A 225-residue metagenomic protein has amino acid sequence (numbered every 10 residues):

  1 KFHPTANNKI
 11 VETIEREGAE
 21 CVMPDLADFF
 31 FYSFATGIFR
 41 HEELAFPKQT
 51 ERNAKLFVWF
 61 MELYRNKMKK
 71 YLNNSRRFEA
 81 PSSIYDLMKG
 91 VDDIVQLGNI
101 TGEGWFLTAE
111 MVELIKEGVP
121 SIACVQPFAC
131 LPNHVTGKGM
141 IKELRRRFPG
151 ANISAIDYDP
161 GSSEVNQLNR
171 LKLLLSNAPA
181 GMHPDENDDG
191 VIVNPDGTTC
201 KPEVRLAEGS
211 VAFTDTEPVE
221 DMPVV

Functional and structural regions predicted by a protein language model:
K1-V225: An N-terminal assembly and electron-transfer interface module characteristic of large anaerobic redox and radical
